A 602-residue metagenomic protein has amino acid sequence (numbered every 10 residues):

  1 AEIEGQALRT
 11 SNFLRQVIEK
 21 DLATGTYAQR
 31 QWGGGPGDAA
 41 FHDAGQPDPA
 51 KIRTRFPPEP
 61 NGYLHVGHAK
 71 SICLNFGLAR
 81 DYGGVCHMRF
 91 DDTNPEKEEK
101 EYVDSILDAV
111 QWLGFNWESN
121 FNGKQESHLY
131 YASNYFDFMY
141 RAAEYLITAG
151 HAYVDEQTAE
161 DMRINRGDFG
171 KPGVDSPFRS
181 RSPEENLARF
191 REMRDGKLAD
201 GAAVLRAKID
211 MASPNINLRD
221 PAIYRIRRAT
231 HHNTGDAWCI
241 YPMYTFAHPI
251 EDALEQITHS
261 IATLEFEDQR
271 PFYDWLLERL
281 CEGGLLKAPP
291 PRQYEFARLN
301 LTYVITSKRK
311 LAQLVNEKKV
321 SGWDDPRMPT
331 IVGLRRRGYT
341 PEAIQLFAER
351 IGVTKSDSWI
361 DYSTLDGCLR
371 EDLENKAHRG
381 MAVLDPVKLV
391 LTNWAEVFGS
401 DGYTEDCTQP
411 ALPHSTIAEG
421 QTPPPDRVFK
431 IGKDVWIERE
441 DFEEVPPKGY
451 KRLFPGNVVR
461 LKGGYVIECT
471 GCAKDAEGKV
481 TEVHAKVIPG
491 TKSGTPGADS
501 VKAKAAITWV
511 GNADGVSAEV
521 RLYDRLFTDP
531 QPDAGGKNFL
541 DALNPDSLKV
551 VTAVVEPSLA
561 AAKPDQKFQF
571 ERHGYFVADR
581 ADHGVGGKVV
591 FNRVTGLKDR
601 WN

Functional and structural regions predicted by a protein language model:
E2-D175, W238, E265-Q293, R298-Y303 (+2 more regions): N-terminal Rossmann-like or analogous alpha/beta NTP/dinucleotide-binding catalytic cores that position adenine
R53-G62, V85-T93, A253-I261, D325-I331 (+1 more regions): Glycine- and acidic
N94, K100, Y131, Y145-L311 (+5 more regions): Active-site cores that bind ATP or allylic diphosphates and position pyrophosphate for catalysis
N134, S260-A262, V332-R336: Short, well-ordered beta-strand elements within core beta-sheets of diverse protein domains
A288-C368, D372: Long, charged, mostly alpha-helical binding arms that flank functional sites
A348-N602: Substrate/cofactor-recognition hotspot
